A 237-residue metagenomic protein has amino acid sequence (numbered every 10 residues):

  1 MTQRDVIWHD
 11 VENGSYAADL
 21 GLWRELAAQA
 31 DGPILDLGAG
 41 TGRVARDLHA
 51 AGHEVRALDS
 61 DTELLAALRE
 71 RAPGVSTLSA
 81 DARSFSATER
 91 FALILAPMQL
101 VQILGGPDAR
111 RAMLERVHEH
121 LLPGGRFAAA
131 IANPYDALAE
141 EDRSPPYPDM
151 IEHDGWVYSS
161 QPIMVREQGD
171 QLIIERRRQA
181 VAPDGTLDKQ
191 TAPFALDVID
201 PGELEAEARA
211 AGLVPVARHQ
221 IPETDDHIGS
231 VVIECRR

Functional and structural regions predicted by a protein language model:
M1-G32: Conserved class I S-adenosyl-L-methionine
G38-G40: Class I SAM-dependent methyltransferase "Motif I" SAM/SAH-binding loop
G42-S84: Class I SAM-dependent methyltransferase SAM/SAH-binding core
S84-L93: A short acidic, Gly/Pro-enriched loop at the edge of an enzyme's catalytic core that lines a small-molecule cofactor
A92-D108: A short SAM/SAH-binding and catalytic strip from SAM-dependent methyltransferases
R111-P123: A short glycine-rich, Lys/Arg-flanked "PGG" loop and its adjoining helix->strand segment in the class I
A128-G202: SAM-dependent methyltransferase
A195-R237: C-terminal lobe and adjacent flexible extensions of AdoMet/dcAdoMet transferase-like proteins
